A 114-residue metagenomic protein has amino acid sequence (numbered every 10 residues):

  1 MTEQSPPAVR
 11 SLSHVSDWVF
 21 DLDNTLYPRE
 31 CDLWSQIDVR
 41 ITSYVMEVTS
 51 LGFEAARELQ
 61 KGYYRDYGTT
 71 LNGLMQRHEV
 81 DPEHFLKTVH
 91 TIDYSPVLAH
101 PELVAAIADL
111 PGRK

Functional and structural regions predicted by a protein language model:
T2-E3: A charged helix-plus-loop insertion that forms the helical arch/lid used to bind and gate nucleic-acid substrates
P6-F20, T25-V104: N-terminal helical cap/lid subdomain that shapes the substrate entry/recognition surface in HAD-like hydrolases
V80, G112-R113: A structural micro-motif
S95, R113-K114: A general structural signal for well-ordered secondary-structure junctions
E102-G112: Catalytic-core regions built around general acid/base machinery
